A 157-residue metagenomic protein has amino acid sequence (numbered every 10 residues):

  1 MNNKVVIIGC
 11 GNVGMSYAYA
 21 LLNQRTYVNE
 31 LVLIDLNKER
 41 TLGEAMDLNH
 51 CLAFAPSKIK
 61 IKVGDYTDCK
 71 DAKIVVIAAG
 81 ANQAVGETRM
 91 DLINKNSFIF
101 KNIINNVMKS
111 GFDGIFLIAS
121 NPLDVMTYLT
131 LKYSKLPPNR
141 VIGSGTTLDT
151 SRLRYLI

Functional and structural regions predicted by a protein language model:
M1, R25-V32, V107-I115, K135-R140: Short, surface-exposed connector motifs at secondary-structure boundaries
M1-L42: NAD(P)+-binding Rossmann beta1-loop-alpha1 motif at the extreme N-terminus of oxidoreductases
I7, L33, I77, F116-I118: Structural beta-sheet core signal
V13-A18, V85, L123-Y128: Short glycine/serine/threonine-rich phosphate/pyrophosphate-binding segments that cradle anionic phosphate groups
Y19-N23, M46, H50, N105 (+2 more regions): Short, well-ordered alpha-helices that flank and scaffold nucleotide-derived cofactor binding pockets
E30, I34-D71: Conserved N-terminal Rossmann-fold NAD(P) cofactor-binding segment
C69-F116, M126, T130: Rossmann-fold NAD(P) dinucleotide-binding segment
A79, I118-I157: Rossmann-fold dinucleotide-binding core
